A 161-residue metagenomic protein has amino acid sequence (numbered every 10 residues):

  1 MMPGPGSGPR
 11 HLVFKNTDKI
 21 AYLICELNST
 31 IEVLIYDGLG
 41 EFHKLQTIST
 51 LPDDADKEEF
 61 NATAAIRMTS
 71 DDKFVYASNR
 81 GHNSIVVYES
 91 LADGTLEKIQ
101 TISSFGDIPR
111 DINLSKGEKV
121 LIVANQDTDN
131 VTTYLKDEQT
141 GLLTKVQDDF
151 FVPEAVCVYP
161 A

Functional and structural regions predicted by a protein language model:
M1, F42-L51, E97-S103, L143-F151: Beta-propeller fold detector
P3-D18, L51-D72, F105-V120, V152-A161: Beta-rich, blade/repeat-based domains predominating in secreted/periplasmic proteins but also intracellular
K15, L23-E26, A77-R80, V123-Q126: Conserved beta-strand positions in repeat-built beta-propeller and related beta-rich domains
I24-Y36, E41-V75: Oxyanion-binding "anion nests"
S29-I31, N83-I85, D129-V131: Structural signal for beta-propeller blades
L34-F42, Y88-T95, L135-L142: Short loop/turn segments immediately following beta-strands, especially the blade-tip and inter-blade linker loops
A64-F105: C-terminal structural cap/anchor segments
Q126-T132, T144-A161: Blade-level signature of beta-propeller repeat domains, shared across WD40, Kelch, NHL, RCC1 and BNR/Asp-box propellers
